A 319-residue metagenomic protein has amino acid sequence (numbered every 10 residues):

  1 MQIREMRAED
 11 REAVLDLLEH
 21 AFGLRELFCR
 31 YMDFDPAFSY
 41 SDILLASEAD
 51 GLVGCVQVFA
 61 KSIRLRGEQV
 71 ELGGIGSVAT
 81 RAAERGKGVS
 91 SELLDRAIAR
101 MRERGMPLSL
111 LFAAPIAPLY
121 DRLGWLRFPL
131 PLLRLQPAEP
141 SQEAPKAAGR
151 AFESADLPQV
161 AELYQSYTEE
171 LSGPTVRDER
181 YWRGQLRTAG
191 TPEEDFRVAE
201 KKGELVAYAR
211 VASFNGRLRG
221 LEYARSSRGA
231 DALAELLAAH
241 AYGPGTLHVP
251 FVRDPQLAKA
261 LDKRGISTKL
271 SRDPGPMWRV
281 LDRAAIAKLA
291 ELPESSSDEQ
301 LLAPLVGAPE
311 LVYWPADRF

Functional and structural regions predicted by a protein language model:
M1-A60, G67-G74, S141-E179, F214-L218 (+1 more regions): Short amphipathic alpha-helix that is part of the acyltransferase structural core
L44, V53, F59, G76 (+2 more regions): Core nucleotidyl-transferase/polymerase catalytic module
V70-A82, G216-S227: Conserved acetyl-CoA binding element of GNAT-fold acetyltransferases
S77-T80, G86-A99, E103, S227-H240: Conserved acetyl-CoA-binding loop-helix of GNAT-fold acetyltransferases
A99-A113, Y242-R253: Conserved GNAT acetyl-CoA-binding A-motif
P118, L123-Q142, L221-S227, E235-F319: Active-site/acyl-donor-binding loops of N-acyltransferases
L126-A230, E235: Amide-forming acyltransferase catalytic core, primarily the GNAT-like/NAT-type and related acyltransferase folds
